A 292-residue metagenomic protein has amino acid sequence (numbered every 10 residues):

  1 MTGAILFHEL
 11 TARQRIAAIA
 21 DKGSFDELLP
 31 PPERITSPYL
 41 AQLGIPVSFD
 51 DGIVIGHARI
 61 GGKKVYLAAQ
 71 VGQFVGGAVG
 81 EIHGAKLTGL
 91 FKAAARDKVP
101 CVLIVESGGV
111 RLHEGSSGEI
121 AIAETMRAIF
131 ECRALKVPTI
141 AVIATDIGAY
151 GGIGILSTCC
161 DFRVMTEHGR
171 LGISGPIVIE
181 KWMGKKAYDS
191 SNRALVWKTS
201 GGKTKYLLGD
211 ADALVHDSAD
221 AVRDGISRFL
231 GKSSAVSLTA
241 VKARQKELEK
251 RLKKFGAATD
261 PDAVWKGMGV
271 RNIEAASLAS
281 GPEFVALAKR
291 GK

Functional and structural regions predicted by a protein language model:
M1-L29, R34, K181-K292: Amphipathic alpha-helical segments at domain termini/boundaries
D26, K64, Q73-G84: Conserved CoA-thioester-binding segment of acyl-CoA-metabolizing enzymes
P32-L43: Short Pro/Gly-enriched beta-strand edge/turn motifs at strand-loop
A41, V47-D51, G77-K92: Glycine-rich anion/phosphate-binding loops
I53-H57: Conserved hydrophobic/aromatic beta-strand scaffold that supports enzyme active sites
A58-V71, A85-L112: A structural preference for short, pocket-lining loop segments at secondary-structure junctions
A68, G72, G80, G118-E124: Glycine-rich phosphate- or other oxyanion-binding loops that anchor nucleotides, phosphorylated ligands
G109-L238: Conserved catalytic cores of soluble enzyme domains, especially glycine-rich substrate-binding beta-alpha loops
